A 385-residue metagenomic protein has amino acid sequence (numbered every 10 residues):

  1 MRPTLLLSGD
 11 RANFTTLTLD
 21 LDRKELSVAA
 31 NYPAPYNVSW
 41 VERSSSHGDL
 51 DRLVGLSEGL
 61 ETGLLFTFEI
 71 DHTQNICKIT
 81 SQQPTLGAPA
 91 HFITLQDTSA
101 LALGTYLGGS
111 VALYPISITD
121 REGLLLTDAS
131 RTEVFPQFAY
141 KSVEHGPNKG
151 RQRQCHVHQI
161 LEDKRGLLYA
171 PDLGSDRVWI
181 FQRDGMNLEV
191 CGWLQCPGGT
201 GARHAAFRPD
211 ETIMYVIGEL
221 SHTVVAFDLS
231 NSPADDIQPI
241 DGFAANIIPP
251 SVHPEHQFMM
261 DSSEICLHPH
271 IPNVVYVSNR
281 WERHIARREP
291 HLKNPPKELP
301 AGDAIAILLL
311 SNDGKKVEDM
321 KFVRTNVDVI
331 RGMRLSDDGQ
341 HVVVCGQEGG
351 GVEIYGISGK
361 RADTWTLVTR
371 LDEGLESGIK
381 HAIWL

Functional and structural regions predicted by a protein language model:
R2-T4, S46-D51, D97-S99, R165-G166 (+3 more regions): Short coil/turn segments that connect the beta-strands within blades of beta-propeller domains
L7-D10, G55-G59, L103-Y106, A170-L173 (+4 more regions): Conserved beta-strand positions in repeat-built beta-propeller and related beta-rich domains
T16-K24, T67-N75, Y114-D128, Q182-N187 (+3 more regions): Short loop/turn segments immediately following beta-strands, especially the blade-tip and inter-blade linker loops
S27-S99: Blade-loop segments of beta-propeller domains
N31-P35, Q82-T85, K149-Q152, W193-G198 (+3 more regions): Surface loop/turn motifs at the tips and blade-to-blade linkers of beta-strand repeat domains
E42, I93-T94, L161, A206 (+3 more regions): Conserved beta-strand position repeated across blades of beta-propeller domains
N75-Q159: Asp-box/WD-like beta-propeller blade repeats and closely related beta-sheet repeat scaffolds
M259-Q340, V344-G346: Loop/turn-rich, solvent-exposed surfaces of beta-rich toroidal or solenoidal domains
